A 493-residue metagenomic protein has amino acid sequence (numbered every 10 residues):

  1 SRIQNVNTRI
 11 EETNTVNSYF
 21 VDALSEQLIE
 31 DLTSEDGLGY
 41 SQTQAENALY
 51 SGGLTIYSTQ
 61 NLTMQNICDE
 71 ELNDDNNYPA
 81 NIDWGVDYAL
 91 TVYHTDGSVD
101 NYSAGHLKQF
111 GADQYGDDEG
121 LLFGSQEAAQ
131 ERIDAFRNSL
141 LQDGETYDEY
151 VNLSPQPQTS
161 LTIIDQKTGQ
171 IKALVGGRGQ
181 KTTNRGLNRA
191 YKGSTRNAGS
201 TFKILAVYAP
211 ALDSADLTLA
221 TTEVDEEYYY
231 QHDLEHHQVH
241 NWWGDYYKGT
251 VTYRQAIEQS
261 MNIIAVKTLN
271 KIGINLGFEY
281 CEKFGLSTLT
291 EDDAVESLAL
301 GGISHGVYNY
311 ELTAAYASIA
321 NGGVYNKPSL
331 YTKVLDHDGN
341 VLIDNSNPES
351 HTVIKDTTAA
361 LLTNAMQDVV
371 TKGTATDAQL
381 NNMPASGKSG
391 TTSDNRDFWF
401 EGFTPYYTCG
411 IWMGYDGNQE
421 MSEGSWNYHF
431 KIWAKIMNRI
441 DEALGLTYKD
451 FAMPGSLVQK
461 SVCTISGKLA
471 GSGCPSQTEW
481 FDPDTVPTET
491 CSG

Functional and structural regions predicted by a protein language model:
S1-D74, P79, D83-D100, S287 (+1 more regions): Non-catalytic, structured segments within soluble enzyme domains
R9-N14, D216-G277, Y325, H337-T363 (+1 more regions): Conserved catalytic neighborhood of penicillin-recognizing serine enzymes
L24, Q42, I67, D245-C281 (+1 more regions): C-terminal domain-closing interface element
E26-G37, I163-Q180, L212-L217, Y228-Y229 (+8 more regions): Glycine-rich, acidic and aromatic/proline-enriched surface loops and short helix-turn segments that act as binding
A48-G52, N184, D216-L219, K283-A299: Extracellular-facing binding/remodeling surfaces
S58-L153, P157-D165, Q170-V175, Q180-N197 (+1 more regions): A penicillin-recognizing enzyme superfamily signal
A190-L219, V224-Y230: Active-site rim segments in enzyme catalytic domains, especially the processed small/beta chain of N-terminal
E235-W242, G273-A314: Mid-domain, small-residue-enriched loop/turn segments at the edges of structured enzyme/sensor domains
